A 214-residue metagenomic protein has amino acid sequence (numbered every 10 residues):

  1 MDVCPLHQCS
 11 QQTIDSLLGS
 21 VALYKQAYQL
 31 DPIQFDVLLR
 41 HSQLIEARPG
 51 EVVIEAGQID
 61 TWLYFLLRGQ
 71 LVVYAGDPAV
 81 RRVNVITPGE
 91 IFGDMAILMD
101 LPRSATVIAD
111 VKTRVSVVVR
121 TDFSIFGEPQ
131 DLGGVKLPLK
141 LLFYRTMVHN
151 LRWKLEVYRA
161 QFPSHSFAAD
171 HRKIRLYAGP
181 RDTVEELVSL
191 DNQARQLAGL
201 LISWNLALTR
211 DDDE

Functional and structural regions predicted by a protein language model:
M1-E214: Cytosolic regulatory regions built on CNB/CRP/Popeye-like sensor folds
